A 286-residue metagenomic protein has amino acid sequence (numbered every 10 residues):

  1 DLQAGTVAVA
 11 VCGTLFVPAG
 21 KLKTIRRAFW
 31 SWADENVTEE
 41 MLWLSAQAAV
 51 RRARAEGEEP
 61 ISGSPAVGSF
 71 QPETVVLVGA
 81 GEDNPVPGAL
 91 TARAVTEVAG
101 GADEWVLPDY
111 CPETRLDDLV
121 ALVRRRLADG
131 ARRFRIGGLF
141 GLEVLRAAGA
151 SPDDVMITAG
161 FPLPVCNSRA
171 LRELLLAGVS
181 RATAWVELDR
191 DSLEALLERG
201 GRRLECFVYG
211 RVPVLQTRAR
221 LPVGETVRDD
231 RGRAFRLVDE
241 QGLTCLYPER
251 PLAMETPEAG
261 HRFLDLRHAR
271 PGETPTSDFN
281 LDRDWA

Functional and structural regions predicted by a protein language model:
D1-A286: Active-site pocket-lining/capping segments in soluble small-molecule metabolic enzymes
